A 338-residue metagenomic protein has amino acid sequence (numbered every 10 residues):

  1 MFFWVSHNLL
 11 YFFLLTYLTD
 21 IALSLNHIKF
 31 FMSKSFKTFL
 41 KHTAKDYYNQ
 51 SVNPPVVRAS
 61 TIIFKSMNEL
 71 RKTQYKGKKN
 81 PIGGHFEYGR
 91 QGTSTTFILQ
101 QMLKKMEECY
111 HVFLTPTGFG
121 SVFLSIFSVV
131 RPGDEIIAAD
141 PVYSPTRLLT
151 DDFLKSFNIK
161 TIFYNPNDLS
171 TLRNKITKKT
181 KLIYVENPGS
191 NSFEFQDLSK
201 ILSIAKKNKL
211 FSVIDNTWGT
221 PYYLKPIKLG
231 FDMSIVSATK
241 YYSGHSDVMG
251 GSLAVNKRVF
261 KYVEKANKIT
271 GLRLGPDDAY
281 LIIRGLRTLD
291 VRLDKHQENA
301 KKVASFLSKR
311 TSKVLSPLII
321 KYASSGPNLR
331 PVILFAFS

Functional and structural regions predicted by a protein language model:
F3-W4, L9-L14, L18, H27 (+1 more regions): Short hydrophobic targeting helices and cationic amphipathic motifs that mediate membrane/organellar targeting
V5, D20-A22, V332: Acidic, Ala/Val/Gly-enriched low-complexity intrinsically disordered segments
T16-A22, T311, A336: Ala/Thr-enriched low-complexity intrinsically disordered regions
F31-G83, S316: N-terminal glycine-rich, Lys/His-bearing helix-loop that initiates the first secondary-structure elements of many
L40-A44, H111-R310: Conserved PLP-enzyme active-site core in the AAT-like
R58-I62, R90, P116, L318 (+1 more regions): Pocket-edge structural micro-motifs
S66-G120, L148-D152: Conserved N-terminal alpha-helix of the aminotransferase class I/II PLP-enzyme fold
K301-S338: Conserved small-domain helix->loop->beta segment predominantly found in fold-type I
